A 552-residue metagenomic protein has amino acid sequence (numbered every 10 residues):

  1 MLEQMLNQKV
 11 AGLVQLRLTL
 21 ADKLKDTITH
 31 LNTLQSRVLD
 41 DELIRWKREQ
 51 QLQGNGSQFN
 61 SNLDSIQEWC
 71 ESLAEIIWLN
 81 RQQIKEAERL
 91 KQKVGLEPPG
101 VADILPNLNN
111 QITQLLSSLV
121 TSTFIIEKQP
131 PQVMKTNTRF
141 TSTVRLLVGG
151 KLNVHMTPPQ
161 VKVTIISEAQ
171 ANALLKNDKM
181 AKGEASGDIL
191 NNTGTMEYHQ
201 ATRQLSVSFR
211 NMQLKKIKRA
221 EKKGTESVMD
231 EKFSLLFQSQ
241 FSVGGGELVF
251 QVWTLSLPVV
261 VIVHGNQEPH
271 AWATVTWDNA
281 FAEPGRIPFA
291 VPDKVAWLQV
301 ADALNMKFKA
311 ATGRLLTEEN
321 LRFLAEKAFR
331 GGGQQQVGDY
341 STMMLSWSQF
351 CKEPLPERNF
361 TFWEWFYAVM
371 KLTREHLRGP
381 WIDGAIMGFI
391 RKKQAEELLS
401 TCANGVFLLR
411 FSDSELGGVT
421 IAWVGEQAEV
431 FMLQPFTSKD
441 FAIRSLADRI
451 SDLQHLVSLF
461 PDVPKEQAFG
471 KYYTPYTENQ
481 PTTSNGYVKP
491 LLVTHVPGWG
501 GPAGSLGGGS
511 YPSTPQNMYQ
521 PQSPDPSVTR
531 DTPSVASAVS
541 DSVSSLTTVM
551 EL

Functional and structural regions predicted by a protein language model:
M1-N107, Q111-Q114, Q129, N153 (+1 more regions): Eukaryotic phosphotyrosine signaling hubs
T121-T123, E127-S167, S234: Contiguous beta-strand segments within globular domains
